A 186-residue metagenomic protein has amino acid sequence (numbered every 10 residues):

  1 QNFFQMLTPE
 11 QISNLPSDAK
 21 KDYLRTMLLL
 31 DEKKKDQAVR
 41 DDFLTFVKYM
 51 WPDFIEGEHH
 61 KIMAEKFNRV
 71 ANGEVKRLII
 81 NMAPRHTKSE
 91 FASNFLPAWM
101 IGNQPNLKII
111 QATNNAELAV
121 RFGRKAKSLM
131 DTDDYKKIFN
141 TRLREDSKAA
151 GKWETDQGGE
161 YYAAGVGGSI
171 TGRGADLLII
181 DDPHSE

Functional and structural regions predicted by a protein language model:
Q1-K76: N-terminal accessory segments
V75-F95: Walker A/P-loop
R77-I79, K108-I110, E160, L177: Residue-level preference for the first positions of well-ordered beta-strands
K88-S89, G167-A175: SF2 helicase motor core recognition
A92-Q104: Walker A/P-loop NTP-binding motif
A112-G167: Conserved nucleotide-state-sensing and coupling region of NTP-binding domains
A119-F122, T171-G172, E186: Switch/connector loops and helix/strand junctions flanking conserved nucleotide-binding motifs in nucleotide-processing
D182-P183: Walker B catalytic acidic pair
